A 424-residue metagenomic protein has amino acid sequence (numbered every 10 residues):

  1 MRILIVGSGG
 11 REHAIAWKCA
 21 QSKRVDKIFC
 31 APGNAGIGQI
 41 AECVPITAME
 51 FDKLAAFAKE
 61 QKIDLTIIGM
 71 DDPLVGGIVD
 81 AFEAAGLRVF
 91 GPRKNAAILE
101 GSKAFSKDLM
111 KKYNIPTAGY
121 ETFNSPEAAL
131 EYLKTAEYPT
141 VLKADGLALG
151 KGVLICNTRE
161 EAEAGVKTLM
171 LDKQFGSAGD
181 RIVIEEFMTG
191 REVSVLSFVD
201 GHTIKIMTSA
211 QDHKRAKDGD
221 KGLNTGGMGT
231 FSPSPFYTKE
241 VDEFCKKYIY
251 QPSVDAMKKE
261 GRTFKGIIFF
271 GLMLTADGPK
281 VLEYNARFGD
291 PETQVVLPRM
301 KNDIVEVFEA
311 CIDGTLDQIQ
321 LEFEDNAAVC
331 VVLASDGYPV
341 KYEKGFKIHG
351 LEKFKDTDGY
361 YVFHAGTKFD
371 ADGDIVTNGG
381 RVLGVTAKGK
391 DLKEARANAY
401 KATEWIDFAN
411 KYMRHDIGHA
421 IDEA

Functional and structural regions predicted by a protein language model:
M1-K94: ATP-binding N-terminal substructure of ATP-dependent carboxylate-amine bond-forming enzymes
L4-I5, E100-V183, Q211, P235 (+1 more regions): Active-site nucleotide/adenylate-binding loops and adjacent lid/helix of ATP-dependent enzymes
Q21, G36-G38, F90, K112-N114 (+12 more regions): Solvent-exposed alpha-helices and their adjacent loops that cap or buttress functional pockets in soluble metabolic
I67, I78-R93, I98-T117, E121: Glycine/small-residue-rich loop that forms an oxyanion/phosphate-binding "nest" at active or ligand-binding sites
C156-T293: Internal nucleotide-binding/catalytic subdomain
C245-I268, N285-T357, D370: Active-site "cap" helix and flanking loop/linker of ATP-utilizing ligase/carboxylase catalytic domains
T367-D372, V376-A424: Generic C-terminus detector
